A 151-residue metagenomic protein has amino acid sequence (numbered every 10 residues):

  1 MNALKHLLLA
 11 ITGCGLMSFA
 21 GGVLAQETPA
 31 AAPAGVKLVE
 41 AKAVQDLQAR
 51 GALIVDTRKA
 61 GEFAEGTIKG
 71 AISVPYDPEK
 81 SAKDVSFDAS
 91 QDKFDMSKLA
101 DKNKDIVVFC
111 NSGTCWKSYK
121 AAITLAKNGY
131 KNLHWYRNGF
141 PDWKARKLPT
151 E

Functional and structural regions predicted by a protein language model:
N2-E65, E151: Flexible, polar/low-complexity N-terminal or interdomain linker segments that lie immediately upstream of folded
A31-A34, E79-D84, V108-G113, Y130: Second-shell loop/turn segments in exported
Q45-I106: Positively charged, proline/Ser/Thr-rich regional signature most characteristic of the Rhodanese/CDC25-like
A49, I68, A126-Y130, K144-L148: Sec-exported extracytoplasmic/periplasmic mature domains
K59-F63, P78-S81, S112-W116, G139-W143: Solvent-exposed loop/turn segments at secondary-structure junctions within structured extracellular/periplasmic domains
F87-D88, L148-E151: Short low-complexity, flexible loop/linker segments enriched in glycine and/or proline with clustered acidic
S90-P141: Catalytic cysteine-centered active loop of the rhodanese-like fold, especially the PTP/DSP P-loop
